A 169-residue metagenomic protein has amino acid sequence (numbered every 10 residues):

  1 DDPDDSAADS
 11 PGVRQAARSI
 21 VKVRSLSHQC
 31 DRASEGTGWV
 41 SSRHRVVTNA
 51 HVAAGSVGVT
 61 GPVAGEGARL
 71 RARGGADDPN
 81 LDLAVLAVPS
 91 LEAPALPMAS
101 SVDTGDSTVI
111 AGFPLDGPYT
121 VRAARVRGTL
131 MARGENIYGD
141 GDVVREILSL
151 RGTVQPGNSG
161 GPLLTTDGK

Functional and structural regions predicted by a protein language model:
D1-V40, V46, A50, G58: N-terminal activation segment of mature serine protease catalytic domains
A7, L70-R71, R133-G134: Short structured motifs
G12-V13, G75-A76, S100, G139-D140: Short secondary-structure boundary/capping segments
A16-R24, A84-A95, T120-K169: Active-site region of chymotrypsin-like
Q29-D31, S42-T120: Conserved active-site neighborhood of the chymotrypsin/trypsin-like protease fold
D31-A33, S107, G152-P156: Short, flexible coil/turn micro-motifs enriched in small/turn-prone residues
G36-G38, G105, G112, A124 (+1 more regions): Glycine-centered flexibility sites
G38-V40, A72-G74, V126, L163: Conserved hydrophobic positions within beta-strands
